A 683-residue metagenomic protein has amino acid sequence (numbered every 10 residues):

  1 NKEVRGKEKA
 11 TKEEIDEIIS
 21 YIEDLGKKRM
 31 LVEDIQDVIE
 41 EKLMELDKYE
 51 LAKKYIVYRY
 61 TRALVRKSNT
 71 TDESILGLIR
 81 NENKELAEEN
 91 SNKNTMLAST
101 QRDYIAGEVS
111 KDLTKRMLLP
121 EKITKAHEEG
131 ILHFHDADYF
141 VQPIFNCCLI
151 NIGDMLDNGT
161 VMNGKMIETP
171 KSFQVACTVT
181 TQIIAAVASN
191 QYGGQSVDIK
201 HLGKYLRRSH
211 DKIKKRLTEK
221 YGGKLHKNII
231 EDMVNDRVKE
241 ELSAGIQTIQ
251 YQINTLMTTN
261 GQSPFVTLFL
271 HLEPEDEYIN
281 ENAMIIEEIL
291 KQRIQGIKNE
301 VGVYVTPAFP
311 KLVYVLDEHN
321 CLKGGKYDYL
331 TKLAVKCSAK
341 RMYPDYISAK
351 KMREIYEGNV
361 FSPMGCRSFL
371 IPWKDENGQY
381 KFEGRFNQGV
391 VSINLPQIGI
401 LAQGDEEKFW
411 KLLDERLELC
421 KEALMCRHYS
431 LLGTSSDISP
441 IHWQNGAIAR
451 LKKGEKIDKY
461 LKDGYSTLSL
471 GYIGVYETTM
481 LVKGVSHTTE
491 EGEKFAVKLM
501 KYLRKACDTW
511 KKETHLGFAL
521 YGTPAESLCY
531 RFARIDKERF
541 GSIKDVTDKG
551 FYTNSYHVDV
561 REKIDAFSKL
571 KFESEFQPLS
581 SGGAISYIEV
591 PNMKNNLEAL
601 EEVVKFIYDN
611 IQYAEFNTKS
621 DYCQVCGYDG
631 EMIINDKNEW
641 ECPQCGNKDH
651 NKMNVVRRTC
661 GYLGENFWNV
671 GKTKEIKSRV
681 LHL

Functional and structural regions predicted by a protein language model:
N1-E82, K677-H682: Charged, amphipathic alpha-helical regulatory modules used for macromolecular assembly or allosteric control
K9, M30-E33, S466, E490 (+1 more regions): Short, solvent-exposed positions on alpha-helices
I22, K42-L46, L206-S209, T479-K483 (+3 more regions): Generic structural signal for hydrophobic core residues of well-folded globular domains
I39, L268, V475, V656: Short, conserved catalytic/metal-binding motifs centered on acidic residues
T61-G464, V485, T489-D649, N654: Conserved catalytic cores of very large enzyme subunits
L468-L481, K501, R658: Contiguous, well-ordered alpha-helical segments that form the cores/surfaces of helical PPI scaffolds
Q644-L683: Long insertion/accessory domains within large nucleic-acid-processing enzymes
